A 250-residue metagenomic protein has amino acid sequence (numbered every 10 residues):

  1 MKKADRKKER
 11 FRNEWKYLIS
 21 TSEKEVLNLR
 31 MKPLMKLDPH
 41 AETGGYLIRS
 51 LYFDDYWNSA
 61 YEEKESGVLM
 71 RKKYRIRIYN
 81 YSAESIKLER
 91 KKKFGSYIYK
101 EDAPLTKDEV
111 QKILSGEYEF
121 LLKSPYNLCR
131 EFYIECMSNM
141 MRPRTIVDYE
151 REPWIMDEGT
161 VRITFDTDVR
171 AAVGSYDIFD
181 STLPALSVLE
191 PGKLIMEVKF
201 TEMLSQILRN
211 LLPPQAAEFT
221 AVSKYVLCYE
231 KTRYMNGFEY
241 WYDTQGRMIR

Functional and structural regions predicted by a protein language model:
M1-R250: Phosphate-end processing signature that detects enzymes handling 5′-triphosphorylated RNA and polyphosphate
